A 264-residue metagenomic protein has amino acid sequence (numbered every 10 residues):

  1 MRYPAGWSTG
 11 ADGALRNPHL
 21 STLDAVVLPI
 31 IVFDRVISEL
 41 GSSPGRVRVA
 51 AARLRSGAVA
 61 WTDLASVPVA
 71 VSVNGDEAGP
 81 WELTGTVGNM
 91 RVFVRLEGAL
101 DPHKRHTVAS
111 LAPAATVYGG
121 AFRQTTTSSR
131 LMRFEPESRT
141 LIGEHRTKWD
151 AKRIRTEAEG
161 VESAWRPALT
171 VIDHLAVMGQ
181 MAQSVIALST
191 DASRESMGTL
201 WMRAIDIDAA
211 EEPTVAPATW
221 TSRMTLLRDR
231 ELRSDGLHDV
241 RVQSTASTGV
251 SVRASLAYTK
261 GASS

Functional and structural regions predicted by a protein language model:
M1-D12, V87-L169, L237: Non-catalytic linker/capping segments at the edges of enzyme domains
M1-S42, K148-M197: Hot-dog-fold acyl-thioester-processing enzymes
W7, A60, E77, W149-A151 (+2 more regions): Residues that cap or initiate secondary-structure elements
T9, R155, G198-W201, D206 (+1 more regions): Accessory, usually C-terminal, subdomains that scaffold auxiliary metal cofactors
D12, R16, E135, A204-D206: Short strand-loop-strand
H19-T22, A60-L64, A168-V171, P213-P217 (+1 more regions): Short, low-complexity cationic-aromatic patches
V32-N74, S184-L227: Hydrophobic beta-strand-centered segment that forms part of the acyl-chain substrate-binding groove
A70-F122, T219-S264: HotDog/MaoC-like acyl-thioester-processing domains
